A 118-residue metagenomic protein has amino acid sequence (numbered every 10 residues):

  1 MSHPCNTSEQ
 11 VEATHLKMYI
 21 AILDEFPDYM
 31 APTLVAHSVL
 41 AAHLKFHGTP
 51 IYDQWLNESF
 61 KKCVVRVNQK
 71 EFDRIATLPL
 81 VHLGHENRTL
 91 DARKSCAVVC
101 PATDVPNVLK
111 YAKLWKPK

Functional and structural regions predicted by a protein language model:
M1-K118: Positively charged, small/polar-rich N-terminal and surface patches that mediate targeting and assembly and bind
